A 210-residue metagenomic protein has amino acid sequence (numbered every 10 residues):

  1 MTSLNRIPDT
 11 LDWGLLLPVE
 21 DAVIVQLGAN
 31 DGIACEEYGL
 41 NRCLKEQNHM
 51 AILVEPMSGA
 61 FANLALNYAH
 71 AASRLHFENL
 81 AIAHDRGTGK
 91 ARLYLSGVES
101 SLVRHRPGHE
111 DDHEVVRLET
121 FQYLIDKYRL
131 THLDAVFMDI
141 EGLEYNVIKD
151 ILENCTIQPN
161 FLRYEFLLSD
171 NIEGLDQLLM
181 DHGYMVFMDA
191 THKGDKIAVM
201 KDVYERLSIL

Functional and structural regions predicted by a protein language model:
M1-L210: Phosphate/nucleotide-binding beta-alpha loop and adjacent structural elements of enzyme active sites
